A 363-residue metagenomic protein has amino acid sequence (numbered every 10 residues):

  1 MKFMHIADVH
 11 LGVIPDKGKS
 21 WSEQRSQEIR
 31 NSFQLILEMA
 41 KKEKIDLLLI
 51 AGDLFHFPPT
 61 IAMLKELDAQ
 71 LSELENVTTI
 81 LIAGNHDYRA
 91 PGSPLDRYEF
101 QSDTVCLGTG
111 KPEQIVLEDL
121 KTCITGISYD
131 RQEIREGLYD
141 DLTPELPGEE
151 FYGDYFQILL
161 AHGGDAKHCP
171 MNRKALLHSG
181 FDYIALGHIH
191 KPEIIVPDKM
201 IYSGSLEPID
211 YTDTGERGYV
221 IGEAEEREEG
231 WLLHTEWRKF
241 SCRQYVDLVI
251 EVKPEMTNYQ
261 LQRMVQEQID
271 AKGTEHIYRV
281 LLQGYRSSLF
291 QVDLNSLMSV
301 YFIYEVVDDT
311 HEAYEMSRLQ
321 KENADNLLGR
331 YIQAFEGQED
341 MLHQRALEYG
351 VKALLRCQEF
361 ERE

Functional and structural regions predicted by a protein language model:
M1, V77, T104, T122 (+5 more regions): A structural micro-motif
M1-E66, V351-K352, E359-E363: N-terminal active-site segment of His-dependent metallophosphoesterases
M4, C123-T125, V220: Conserved beta-strand elements of the Class I
K42-K44, E118, E150-G153, E226 (+1 more regions): Glycine-rich phosphate-binding loop signature in dinucleotide/nucleotide-binding domains
L47, F57-D210, E216: His/Asp/Glu-rich metal-coordinating catalytic cores of metallo-dependent phosphodiesterases/hydrolases acting on
P192-L261: A conserved active-site cap/scaffold subdomain adjacent to cofactor or substrate pockets
G230-E363: Accessory, non-catalytic peripheral segments of nucleic-acid enzymes
